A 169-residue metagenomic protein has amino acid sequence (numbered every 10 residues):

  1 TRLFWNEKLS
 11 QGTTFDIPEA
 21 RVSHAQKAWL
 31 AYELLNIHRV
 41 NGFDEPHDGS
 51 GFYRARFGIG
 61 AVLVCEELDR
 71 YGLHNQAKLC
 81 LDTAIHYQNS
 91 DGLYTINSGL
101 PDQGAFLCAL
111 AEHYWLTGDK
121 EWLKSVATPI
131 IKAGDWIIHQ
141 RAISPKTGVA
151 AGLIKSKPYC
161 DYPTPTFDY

Functional and structural regions predicted by a protein language model:
T1, T95-P101, I138-Y169: The feature captures the catalytic groove of carbohydrate-active enzymes
N6-K124: Substrate-binding groove/exosite segments of carbohydrate-active enzymes
S23-A25, I131, P145, Y162: Residues in flexible loops and secondary-structure boundaries
G118, S125-V149: Active-site cavity-forming subdomains of large catalytic enzyme subunits
W122-V126, F167-Y169: Short, highly charged low-complexity linear segments
